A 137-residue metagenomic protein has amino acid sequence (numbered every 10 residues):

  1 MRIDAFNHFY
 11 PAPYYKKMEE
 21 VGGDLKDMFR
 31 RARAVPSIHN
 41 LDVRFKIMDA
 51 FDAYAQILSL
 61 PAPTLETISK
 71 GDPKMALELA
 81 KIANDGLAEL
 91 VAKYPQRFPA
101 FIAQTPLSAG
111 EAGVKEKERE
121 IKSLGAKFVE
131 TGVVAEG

Functional and structural regions predicted by a protein language model:
M1-G137: Helix-coil boundary/capping segments in enzymes
